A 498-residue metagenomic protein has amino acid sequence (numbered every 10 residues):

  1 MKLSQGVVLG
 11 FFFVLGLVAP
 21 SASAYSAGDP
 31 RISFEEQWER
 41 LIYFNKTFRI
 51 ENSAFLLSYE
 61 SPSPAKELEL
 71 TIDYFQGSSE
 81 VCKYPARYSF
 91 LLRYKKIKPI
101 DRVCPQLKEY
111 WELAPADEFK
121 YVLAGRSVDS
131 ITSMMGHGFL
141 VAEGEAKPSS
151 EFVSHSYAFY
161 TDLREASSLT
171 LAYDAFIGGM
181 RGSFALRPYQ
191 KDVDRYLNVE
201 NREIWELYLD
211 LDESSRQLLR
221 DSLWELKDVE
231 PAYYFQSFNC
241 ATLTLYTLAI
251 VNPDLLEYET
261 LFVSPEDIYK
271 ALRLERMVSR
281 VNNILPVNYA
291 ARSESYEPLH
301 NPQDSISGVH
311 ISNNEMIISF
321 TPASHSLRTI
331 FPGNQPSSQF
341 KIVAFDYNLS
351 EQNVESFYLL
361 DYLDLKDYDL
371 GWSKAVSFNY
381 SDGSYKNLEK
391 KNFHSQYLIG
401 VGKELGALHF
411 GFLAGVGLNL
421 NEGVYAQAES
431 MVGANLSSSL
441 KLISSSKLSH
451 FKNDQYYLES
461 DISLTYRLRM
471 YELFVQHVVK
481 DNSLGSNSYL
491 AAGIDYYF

Functional and structural regions predicted by a protein language model:
F48-P115: Low-complexity, highly charged intrinsically disordered N-terminal segments that act as targeting/localization
P115-V199, F320, Q335-Q339, A344-Y358 (+8 more regions): Glycine-rich catalytic cores of cysteine/serine-nucleophile enzymes that process amide/ester linkages in cell-envelope
Y189-V263, H409-G417, K441, H477: Active-site nucleophile-His-acid catalytic modules used for acyl/amide transfer and hydrolysis across diverse enzymes
S237, A241, P265, K270-P336: Outer-membrane beta-barrel initiation region
S305-V309, S338-F340, W372-F378, L408-A414 (+5 more regions): Transmembrane beta-strands of outer-membrane beta-barrel proteins
H310-N314, A323, F345-S350, S377-Y385 (+5 more regions): Outer-membrane beta-barrel pore domains and translocons
I318-F320, I462-Y466, H477, S486-F498: Outer-membrane beta-barrel "beta-signal"
L327-G333, L363-S373, E404-G411, L436-S444 (+2 more regions): Repeated loop/turn-to-beta-strand initiation elements of outer-membrane beta-barrel proteins
